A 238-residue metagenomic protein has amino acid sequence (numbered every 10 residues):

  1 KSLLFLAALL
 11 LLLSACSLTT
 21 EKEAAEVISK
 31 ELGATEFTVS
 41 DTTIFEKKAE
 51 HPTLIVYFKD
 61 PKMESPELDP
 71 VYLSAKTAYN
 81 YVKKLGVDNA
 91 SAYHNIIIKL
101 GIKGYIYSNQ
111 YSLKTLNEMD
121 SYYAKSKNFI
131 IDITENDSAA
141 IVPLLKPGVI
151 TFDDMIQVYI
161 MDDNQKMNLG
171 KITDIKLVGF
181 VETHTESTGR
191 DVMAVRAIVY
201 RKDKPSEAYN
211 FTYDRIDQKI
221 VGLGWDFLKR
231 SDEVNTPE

Functional and structural regions predicted by a protein language model:
K1-S14: Sec-dependent bacterial lipoprotein signal peptides
C16-H51: N-proximal, solvent-exposed amphipathic alpha-helical segments enriched in charged/polar residues
K47-S65, P143-L144: Acidic/histidine-rich, surface-exposed loop or edge segments in extracytoplasmic proteins
E64-N89, L177-E238: Exposed beta-sheet edge and beta->alpha loop/turn motif
T77-Y107: Short, charge-rich, low-complexity alpha-helical interaction segments
N95-I131: Short, low-complexity N-terminal intrinsically disordered segments enriched in polar/charged residues
A124-L144: Short acidic-aromatic low-complexity motifs
V142-R190: Short solvent-exposed beta->alpha transition segments
